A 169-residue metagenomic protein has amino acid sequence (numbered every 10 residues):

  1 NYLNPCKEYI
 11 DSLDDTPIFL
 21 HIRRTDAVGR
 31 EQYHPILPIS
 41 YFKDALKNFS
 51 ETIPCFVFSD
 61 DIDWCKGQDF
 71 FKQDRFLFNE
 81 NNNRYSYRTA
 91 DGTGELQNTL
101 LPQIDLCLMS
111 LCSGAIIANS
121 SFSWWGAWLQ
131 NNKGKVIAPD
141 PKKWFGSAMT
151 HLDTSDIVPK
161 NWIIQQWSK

Functional and structural regions predicted by a protein language model:
N1-T52: Secretory-pathway luminal glycosyltransferase catalytic domains
L3, I36, F58, A118-N119 (+2 more regions): Generic detection of intrinsically disordered/low-complexity segments and helix-coil linkers/edges
P5, P17, P35-P38, P54 (+4 more regions): Proline-rich intrinsically disordered, low-complexity coils
E8, Y41, K142-W144, W162: A generic alpha-helix propensity feature with a strong bias for hydrophobic helices
S50-L152: Donor-binding and catalytic core of enzymes assembling or modifying cell-surface/extracellular glycoconjugates
F145-K169: Leloir-type glycosyltransferase catalytic cores
